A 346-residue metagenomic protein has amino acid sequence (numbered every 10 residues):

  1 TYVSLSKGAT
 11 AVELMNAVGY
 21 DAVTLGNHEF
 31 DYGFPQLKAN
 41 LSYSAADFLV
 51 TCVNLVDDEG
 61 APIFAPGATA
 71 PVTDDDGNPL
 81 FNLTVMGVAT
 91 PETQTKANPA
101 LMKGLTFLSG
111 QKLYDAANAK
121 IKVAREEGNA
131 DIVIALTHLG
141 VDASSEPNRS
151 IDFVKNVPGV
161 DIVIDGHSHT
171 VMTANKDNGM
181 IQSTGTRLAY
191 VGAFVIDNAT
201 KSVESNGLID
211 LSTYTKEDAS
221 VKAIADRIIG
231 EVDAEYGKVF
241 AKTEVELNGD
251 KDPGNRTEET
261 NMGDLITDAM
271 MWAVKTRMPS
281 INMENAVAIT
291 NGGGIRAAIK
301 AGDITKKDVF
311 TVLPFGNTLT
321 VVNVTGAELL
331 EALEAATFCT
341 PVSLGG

Functional and structural regions predicted by a protein language model:
T1-T215, T257, N261-A273, S280-A288 (+2 more regions): Acidic, metal/ion-coordinating pockets
Y2, K222-G346: Non-catalytic terminal accessory segments
